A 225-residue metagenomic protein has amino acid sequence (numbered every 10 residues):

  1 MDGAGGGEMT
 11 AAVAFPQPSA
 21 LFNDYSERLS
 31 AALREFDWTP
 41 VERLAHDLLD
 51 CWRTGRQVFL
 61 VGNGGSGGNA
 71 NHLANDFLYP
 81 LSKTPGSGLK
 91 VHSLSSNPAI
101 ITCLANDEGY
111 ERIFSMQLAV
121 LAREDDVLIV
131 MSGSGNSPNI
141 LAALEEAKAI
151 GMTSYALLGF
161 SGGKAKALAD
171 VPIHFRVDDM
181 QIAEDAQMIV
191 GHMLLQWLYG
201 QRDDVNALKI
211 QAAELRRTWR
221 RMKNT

Functional and structural regions predicted by a protein language model:
D2-F36: Generic N-terminal amphipathic, Lys/Arg-enriched alpha-helix
F36-T54: A short, well-structured juxtamembrane/interface segment
L49-A122: Glycine-rich, small/polar surface segments that engage phosphate groups of diverse ligands
S66-N71, N136-A143, A165: Short glycine/serine/threonine-rich phosphate/pyrophosphate-binding segments that cradle anionic phosphate groups
V120, I182-R217: A charged, well-structured terminal subsegment
L157-A169: Short, glycine/polar-rich helix-capping loops at beta-to-alpha or helix-loop-helix junctions that flank or form
